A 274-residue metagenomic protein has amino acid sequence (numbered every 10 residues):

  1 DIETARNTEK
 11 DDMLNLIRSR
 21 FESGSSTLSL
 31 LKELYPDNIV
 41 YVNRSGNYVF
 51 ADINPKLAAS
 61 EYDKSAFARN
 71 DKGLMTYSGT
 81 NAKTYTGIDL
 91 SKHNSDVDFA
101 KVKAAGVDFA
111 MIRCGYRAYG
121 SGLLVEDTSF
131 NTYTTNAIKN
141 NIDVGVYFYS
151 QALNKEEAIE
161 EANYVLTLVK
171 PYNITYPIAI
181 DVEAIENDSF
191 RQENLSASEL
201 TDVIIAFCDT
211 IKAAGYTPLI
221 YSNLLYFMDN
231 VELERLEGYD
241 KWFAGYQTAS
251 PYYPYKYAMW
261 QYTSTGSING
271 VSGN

Functional and structural regions predicted by a protein language model:
D1-I2, I211: Gram-positive cell-envelope targeting signals
T4-T8: Mixed-charge, low-complexity intrinsically disordered regions
E9-K10, V102, N230-V231: Compositionally biased, low-hydrophobicity segments enriched in charged and small polar residues
D12-G87, N94, E234-N274: Functionally critical loop-and-helix segments that line ligand-binding/catalytic clefts of soluble enzyme domains
S45, I53, L168-I178, V182-N274: Surface-exposed substrate-engagement region within the catalytic domains of secreted or surface-exposed extracellular
L74-M75, V97, F227-N230: A generic local structural motif
T80-I204, K212-A214: Substrate-binding cleft of extracellular glycoside hydrolase catalytic domains
